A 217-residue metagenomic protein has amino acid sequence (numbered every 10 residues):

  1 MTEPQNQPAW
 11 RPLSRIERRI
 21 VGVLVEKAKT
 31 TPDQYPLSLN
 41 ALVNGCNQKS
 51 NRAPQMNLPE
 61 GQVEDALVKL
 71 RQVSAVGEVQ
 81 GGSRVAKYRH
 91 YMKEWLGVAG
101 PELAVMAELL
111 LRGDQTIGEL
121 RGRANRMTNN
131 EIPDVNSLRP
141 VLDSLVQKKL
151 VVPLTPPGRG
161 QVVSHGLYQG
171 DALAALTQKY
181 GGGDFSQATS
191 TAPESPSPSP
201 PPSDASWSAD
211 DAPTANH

Functional and structural regions predicted by a protein language model:
M1-D33, Q178-Y180, S186-H217: Long, compositionally biased intrinsically disordered regions
T2-P36, G81-D114: Short alpha-helical segments that sit at the start of domains
T31-P54, D114-I132: Short acidic, hydrophobic short linear motifs in intrinsically disordered regions
L39, E60-L70, R139-V146: Short, hydrophobic-biased segments on the C-terminal half of alpha helices that form "recognition helices"
P54-E78, S83-H90: Acidic (E/D-rich), amphipathic helical modules within compact regulatory domains
R71-G81, D143-P157: A short, conserved structural fragment
G82-V85, H90-E119, Q161, G166-D204: Short, amphipathic alpha-helical interaction segments positioned at domain boundaries
R123-L154: A contiguous pocket-lining binding segment that forms or flanks enzyme active sites
